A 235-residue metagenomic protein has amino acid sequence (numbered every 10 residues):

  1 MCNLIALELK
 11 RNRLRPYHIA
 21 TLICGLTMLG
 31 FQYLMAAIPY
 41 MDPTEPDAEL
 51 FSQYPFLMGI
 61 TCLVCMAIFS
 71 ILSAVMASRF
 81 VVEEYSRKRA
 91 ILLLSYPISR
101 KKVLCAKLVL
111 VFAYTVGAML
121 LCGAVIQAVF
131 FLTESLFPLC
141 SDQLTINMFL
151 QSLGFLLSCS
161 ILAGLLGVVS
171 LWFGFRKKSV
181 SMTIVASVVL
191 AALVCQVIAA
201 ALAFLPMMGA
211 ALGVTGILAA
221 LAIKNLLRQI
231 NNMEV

Functional and structural regions predicted by a protein language model:
M1-G25: Aromatic- and glycine-rich beta-strand/loop motifs that create alpha-glucan
A6-R13, T215-V235: Junction motif at the cytosolic side of a transmembrane helix
P16-M41, I60-M76, G117, T183-I198 (+1 more regions): Hydrophobic alpha-helical transmembrane segments of multi-pass membrane transport/permease proteins
Q32-M41, P46-I68, L72-V75, A106-L171: Secretory targeting signals
P39-T44, V82-Y85, R89, V125 (+5 more regions): Membrane-interfacial segments
F80-F112: Helix-loop-helix units of permease transmembrane domains in multi-pass membrane transporters, especially ABC
S99-C122, A186-A219: Hydrophobic alpha-helical transmembrane segments of integral membrane proteins
L166-A186: Membrane-helix boundary/juxtamembrane motif in polytopic membrane proteins
